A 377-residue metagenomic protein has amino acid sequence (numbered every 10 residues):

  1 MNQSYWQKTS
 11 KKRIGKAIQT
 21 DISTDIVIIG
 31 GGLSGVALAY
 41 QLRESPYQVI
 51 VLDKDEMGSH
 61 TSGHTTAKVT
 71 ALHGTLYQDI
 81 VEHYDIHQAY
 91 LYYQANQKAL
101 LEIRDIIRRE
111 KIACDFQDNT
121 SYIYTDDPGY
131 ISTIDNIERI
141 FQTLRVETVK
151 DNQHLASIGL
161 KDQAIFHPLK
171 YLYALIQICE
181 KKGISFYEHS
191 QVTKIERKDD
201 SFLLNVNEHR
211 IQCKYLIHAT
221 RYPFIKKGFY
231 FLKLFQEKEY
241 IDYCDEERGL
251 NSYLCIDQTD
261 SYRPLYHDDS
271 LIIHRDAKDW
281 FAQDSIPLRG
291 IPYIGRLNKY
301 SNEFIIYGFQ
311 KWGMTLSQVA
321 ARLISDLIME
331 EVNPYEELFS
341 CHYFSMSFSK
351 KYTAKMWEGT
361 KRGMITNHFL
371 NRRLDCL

Functional and structural regions predicted by a protein language model:
M1-I26: Extreme N-terminal leader/targeting segments of oxidoreductases
N2-K8, T75-V81, D105-A174: Flavin (FAD/FMN) cofactor-binding and adjacent substrate-gating region of FAD-dependent oxidoreductase domains
T24-V51: N-terminal Rossmann-like FAD-binding beta1-loop-alpha1 element of flavoenzymes
E44-H64: Glycine-rich FAD pyrophosphate-binding loop
H64-A95: Glycine-rich active-site loop/strand segments that organize a redox cofactor
R109-Q117, V192-K194, R210-N302, L316: Active-site substrate-recognition segment that forms the wall of the catalytic cavity or substrate channel
S132, E138-I140, I158-Y215, A219: Helical element adjacent to the flavin cofactor pocket in flavoenzyme catalytic cores
Q258-Y262, D276-R362, T366, L370: C-terminal catalytic lobe of FAD-dependent flavoproteins
